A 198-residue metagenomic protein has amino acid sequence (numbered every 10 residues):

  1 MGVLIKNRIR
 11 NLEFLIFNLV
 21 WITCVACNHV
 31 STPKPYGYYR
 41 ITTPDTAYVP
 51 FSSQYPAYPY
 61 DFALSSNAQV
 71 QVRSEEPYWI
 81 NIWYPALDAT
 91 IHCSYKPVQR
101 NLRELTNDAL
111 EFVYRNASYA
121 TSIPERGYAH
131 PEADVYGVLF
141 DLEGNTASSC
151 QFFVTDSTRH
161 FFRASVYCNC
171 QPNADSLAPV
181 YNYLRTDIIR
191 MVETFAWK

Functional and structural regions predicted by a protein language model:
M1-N11: N-terminal secretory signal peptides that target proteins for export/translocation
T23-A26: C-terminal motif of bacterial Sec signal peptides marking the signal peptidase cleavage site
N28-S31: Bacterial signal peptide processing site
P35-P56: Post-signal peptide N-terminal segment of mature Sec-exported envelope proteins
Y55-E111: Secretory pathway targeting signatures of secreted, lumenal, and periplasmic proteins
A68, S165-K198: Surface-exposed amphipathic alpha-helical segments
N107-R163: Signature of long, low-cysteine stretches enriched in small and polar/charged residues
